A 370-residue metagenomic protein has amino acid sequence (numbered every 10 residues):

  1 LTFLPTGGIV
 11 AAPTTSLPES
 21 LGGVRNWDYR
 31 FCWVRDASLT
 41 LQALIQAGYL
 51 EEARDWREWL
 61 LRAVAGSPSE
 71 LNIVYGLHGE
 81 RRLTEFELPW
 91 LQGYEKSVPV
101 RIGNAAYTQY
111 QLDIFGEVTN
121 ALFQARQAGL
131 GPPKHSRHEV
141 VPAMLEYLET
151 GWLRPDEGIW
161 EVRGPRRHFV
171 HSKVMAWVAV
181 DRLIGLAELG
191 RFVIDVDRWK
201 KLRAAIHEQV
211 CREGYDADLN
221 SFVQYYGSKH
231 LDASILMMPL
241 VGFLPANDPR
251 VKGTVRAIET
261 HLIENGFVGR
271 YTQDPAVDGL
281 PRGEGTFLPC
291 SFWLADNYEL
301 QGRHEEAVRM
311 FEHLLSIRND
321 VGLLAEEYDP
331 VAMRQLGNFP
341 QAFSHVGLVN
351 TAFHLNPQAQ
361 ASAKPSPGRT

Functional and structural regions predicted by a protein language model:
L1-T370: Acidic, mature catalytic/reactive cores of soluble proteins
